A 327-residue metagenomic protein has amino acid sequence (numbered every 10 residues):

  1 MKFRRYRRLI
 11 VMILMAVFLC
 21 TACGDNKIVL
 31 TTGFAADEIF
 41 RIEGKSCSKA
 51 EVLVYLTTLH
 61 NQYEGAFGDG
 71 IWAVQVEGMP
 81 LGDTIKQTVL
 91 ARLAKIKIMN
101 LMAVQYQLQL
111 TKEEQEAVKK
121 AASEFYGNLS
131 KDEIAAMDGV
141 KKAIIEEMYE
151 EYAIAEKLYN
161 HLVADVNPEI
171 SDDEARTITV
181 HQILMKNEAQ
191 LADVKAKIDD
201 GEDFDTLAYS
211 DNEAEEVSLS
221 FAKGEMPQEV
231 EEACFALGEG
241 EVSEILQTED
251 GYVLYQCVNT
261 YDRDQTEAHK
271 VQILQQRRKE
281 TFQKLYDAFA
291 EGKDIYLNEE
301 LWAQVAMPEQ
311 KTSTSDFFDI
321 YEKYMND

Functional and structural regions predicted by a protein language model:
K2-I10: Bacterial N-terminal signal peptides that target proteins for export
F18-A22: C-terminal motif of bacterial Sec signal peptides marking the signal peptidase cleavage site
G24-N26: Bacterial signal peptide processing site
I28-M137: N-terminal targeting/tethering segments
F34-G65, K97-A103, E151-L162, T179-N187 (+4 more regions): FKBP-type peptidyl-prolyl cis-trans isomerase
D37-E43, V76-L90, M99-Q109, G139-I145 (+4 more regions): Second-shell loop/turn segments in exported
A135-Q182, Q228-A268, F317-D327: Proteostasis/folding factors centered on peptidyl-prolyl cis-trans isomerases
V194-E231, N259, R263-Q265: Peptidyl-prolyl cis-trans isomerase
